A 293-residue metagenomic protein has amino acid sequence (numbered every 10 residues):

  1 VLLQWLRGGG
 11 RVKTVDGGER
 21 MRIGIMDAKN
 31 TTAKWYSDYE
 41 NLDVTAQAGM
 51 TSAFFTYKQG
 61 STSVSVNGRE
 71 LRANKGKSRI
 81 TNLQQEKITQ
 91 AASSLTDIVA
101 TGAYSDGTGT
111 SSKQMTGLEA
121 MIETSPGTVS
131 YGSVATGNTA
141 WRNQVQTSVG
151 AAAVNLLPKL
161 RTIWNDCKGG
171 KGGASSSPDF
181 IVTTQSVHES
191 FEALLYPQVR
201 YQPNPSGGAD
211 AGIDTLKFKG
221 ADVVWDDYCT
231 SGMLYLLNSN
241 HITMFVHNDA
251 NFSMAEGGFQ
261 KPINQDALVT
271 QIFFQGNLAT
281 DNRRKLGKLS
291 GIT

Functional and structural regions predicted by a protein language model:
V1-T293: Flexible, glycine/threonine- and acidic-rich loop/arm segments that mediate assembly and lattice contacts in viral
